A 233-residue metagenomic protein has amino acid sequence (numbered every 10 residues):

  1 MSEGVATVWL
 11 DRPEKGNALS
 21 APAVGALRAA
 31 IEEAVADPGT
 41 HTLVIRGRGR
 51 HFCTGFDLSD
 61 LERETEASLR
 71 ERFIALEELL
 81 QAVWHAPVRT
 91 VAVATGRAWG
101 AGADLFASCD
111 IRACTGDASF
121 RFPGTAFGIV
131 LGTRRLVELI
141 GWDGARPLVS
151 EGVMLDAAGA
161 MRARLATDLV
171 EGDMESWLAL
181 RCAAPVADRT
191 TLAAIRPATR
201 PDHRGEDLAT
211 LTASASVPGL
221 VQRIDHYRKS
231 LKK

Functional and structural regions predicted by a protein language model:
M1-R48, Q81: Conserved CoA-thioester-binding segment of acyl-CoA-metabolizing enzymes
V8, I45, L105-A107, A160 (+1 more regions): Hydrophobic/aromatic residues within transmembrane alpha-helices of multi-pass small-molecule transporters
A30, A75-P87: Catalytic-core regions built around general acid/base machinery
G39, G47-L79: Glycine- (often His-adjacent) and acidic-residue-rich active-site loop that binds/positions the CoA thioester
L79, V83, W99-V149, A163 (+1 more regions): CoA-thioester-processing core
V88-G96, D117: A short, small-residue-rich loop immediately preceding and capping a beta-strand
A113-A118, A166-A209, Q222-D225, L231: C-terminal long alpha-helix characteristic of the crotonase
G152-G159: Acidic, divalent-metal-coordinating active-site segment for phosphoryl/phosphodiester hydrolysis, typified by short
